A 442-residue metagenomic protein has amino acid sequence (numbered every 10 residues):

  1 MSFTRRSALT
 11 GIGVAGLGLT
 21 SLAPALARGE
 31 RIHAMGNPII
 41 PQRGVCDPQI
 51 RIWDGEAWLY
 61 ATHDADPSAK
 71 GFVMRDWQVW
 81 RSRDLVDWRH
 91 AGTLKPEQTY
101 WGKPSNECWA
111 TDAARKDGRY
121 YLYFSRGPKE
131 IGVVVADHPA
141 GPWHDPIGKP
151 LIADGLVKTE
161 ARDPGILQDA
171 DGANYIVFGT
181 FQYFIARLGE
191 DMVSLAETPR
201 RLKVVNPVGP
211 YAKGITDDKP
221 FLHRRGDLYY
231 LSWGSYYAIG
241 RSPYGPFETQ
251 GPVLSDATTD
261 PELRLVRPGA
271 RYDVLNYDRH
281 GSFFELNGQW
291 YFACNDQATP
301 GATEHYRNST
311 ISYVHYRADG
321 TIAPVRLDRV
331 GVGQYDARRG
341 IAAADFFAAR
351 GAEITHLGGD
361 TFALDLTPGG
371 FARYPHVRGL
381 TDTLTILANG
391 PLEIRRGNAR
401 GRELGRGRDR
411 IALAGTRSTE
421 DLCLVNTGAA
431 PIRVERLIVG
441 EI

Functional and structural regions predicted by a protein language model:
S2-F3, S7, G11-G13, G18-L22 (+1 more regions): Carbohydrate-active catalytic/glycan-binding domains of CAZyme proteins, especially the secreted or lumenal ectodomains
